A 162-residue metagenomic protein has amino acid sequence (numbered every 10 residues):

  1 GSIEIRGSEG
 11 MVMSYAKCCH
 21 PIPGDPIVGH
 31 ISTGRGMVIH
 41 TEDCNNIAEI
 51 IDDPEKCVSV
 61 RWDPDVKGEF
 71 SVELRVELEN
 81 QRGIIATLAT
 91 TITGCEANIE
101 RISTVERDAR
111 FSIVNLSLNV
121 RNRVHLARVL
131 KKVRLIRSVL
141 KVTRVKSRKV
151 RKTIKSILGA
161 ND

Functional and structural regions predicted by a protein language model:
G1-R75, Q81-I85, E100-V105, R123-V124 (+3 more regions): N-terminal non-catalytic structural scaffold regions of very large proteins
F70, D108-V114: A short, glycine/Asx- and small/polar-enriched loop/turn that sits immediately N-terminal to a beta-strand
E79-C95: Cytosolic transmitter module of two-component histidine kinases and hybrid His-Asp phosphorelay receptors
T93-I99, L135-V139: Short secondary-structure junctions
V114-R121, R151-D162: Short, low-order "capping/linker" segments at domain edges
K141, K146-K149: Acidic, serine/threonine- and proline-rich low-complexity intrinsically disordered segments
